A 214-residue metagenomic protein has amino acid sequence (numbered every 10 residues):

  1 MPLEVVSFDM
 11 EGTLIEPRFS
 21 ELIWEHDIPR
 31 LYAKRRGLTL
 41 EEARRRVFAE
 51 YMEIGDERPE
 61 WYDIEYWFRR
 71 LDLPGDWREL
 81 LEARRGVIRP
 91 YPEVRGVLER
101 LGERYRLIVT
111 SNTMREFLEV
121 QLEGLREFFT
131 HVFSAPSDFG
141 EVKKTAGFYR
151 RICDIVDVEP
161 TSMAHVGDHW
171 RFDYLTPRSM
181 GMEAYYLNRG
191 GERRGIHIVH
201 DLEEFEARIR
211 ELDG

Functional and structural regions predicted by a protein language model:
M1-V6, E16, E99, T110-G214: Asp-based, Mg2+/Mn2+-dependent phosphohydrolase catalytic module
P2-G96, E116-F117: N-terminal helical cap/lid subdomain that shapes the substrate entry/recognition surface in HAD-like hydrolases
R85-R89, V109, G140: Short, surface-exposed alpha-helical recognition segments that flank or form part of ligand/macromolecule-binding
Y105-L107: Short beta-strand/loop segments at the ligand-binding rim of alpha/beta enzyme cores
